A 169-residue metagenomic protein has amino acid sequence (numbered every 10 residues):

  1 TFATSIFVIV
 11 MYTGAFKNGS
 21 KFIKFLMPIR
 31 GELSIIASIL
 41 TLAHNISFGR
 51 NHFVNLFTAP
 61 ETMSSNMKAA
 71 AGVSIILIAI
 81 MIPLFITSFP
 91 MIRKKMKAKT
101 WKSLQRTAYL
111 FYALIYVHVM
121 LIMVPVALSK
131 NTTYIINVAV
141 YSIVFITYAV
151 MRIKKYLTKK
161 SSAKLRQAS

Functional and structural regions predicted by a protein language model:
T1-S169: Membrane-embedded alpha-helical bundles that constitute the cytochrome b-like, heme-associated redox core of multi-pass
